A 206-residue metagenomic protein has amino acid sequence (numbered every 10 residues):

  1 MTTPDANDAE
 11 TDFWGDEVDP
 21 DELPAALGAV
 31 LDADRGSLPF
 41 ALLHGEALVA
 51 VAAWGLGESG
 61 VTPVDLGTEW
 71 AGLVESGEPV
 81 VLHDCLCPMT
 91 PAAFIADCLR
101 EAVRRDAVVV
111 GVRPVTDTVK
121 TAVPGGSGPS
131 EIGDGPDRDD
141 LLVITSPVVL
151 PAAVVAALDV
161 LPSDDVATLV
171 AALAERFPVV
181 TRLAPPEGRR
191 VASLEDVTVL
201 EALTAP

Functional and structural regions predicted by a protein language model:
M1-T68: N-terminal glycine-rich phosphate-binding loop and ensuing alpha1 helix
D19-A25, H44, L73-S76, A102-R105 (+2 more regions): Flexible, charged surface loops at secondary-structure boundaries
V30-R35, L66-T68, H83-L86, S146 (+1 more regions): Structural motif
G60-V81, P88, F94-D97: Short phosphate-binding loop-to-helix
L86, P186-R189: Glycine-rich "substrate-gating" loop/helix at the edge of Rossmann-like oxidoreductase active sites
M89-A184: Conserved core of the sugar-phosphate nucleotidyltransferase
P147, G188-A192: Short glycine/threonine-rich catalytic loop with a Thr-x-Gly-x-Asp
V191-P206: Hydrophobic helical membrane-anchoring modules
